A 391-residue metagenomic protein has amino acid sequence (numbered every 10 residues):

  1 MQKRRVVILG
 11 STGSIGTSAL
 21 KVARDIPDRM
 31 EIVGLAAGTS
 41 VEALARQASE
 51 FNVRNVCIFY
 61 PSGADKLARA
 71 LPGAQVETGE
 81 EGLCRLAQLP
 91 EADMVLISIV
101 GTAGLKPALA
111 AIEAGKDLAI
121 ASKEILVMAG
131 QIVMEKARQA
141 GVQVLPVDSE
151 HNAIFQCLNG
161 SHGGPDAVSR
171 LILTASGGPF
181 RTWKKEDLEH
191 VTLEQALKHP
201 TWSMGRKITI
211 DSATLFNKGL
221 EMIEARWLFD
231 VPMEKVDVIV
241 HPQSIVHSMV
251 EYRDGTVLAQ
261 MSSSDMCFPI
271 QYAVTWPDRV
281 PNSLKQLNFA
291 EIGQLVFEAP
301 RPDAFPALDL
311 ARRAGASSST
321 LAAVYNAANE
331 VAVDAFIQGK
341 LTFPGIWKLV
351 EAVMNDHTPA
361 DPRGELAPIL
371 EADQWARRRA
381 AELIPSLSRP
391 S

Functional and structural regions predicted by a protein language model:
M1-S391: Catalytic, metal-anchored helix/loop core of enzyme active sites in primary metabolism
